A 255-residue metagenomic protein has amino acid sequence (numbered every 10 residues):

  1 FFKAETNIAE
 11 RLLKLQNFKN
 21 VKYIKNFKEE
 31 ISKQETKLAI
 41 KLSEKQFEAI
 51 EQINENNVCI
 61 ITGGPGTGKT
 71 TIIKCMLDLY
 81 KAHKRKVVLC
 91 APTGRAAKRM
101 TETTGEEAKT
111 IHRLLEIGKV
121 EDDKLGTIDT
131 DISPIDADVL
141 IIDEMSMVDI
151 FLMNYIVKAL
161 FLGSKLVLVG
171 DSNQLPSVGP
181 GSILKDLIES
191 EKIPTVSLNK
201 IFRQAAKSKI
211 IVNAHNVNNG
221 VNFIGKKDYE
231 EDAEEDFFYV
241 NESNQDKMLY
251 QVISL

Functional and structural regions predicted by a protein language model:
F1-N26: Interdomain "pre-motor" coupling segment immediately N-terminal to P-loop NTPase/helicase cores
A39-E55: N-terminal pre-P-loop "Q-motif" helix
C59-T62, V88, V167: Short hydrophobic/aromatic beta-strand immediately N-terminal to the Walker A/P-loop
G66: Walker A (P-loop) phosphate-binding loop of P-loop NTPases
K69: Conserved lysine of the Walker
I72, M76: Hydrophobic positions on the alpha1 helix immediately C-terminal to the Walker A/P-loop
K86-A91, R95-A159, K200-I201, I210-I211 (+2 more regions): Conserved P-loop NTPase motor core of helicases/translocases
S172-L255: Conserved helicase motor core of P-loop NTPases
